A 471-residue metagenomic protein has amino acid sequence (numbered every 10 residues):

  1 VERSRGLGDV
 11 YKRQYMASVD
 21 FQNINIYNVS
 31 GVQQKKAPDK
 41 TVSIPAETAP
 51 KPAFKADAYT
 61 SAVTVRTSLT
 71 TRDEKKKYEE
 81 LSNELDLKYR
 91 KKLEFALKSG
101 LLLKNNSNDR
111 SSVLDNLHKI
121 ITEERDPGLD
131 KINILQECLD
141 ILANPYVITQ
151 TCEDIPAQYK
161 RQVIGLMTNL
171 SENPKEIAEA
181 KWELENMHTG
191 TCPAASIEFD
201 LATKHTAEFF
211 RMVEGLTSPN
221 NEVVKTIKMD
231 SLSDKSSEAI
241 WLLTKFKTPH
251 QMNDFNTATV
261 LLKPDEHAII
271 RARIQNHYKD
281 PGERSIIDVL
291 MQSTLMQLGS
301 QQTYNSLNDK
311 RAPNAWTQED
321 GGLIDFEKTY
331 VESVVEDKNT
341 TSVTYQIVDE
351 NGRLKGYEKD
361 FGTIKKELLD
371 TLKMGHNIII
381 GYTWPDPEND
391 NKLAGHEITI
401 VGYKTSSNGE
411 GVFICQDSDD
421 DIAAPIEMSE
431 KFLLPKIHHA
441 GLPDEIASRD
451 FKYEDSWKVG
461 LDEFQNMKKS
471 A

Functional and structural regions predicted by a protein language model:
V1-Q14: Single conserved hydrophobic/aromatic residue that forms the stacking wall/gate of nucleotide- or nucleobase-binding
Y15-N105, S111, D115-K119, L135-D140 (+1 more regions): Low-complexity, intrinsically disordered export/secretion signals at extreme N-termini
N23-E47, A56, L81, G321 (+1 more regions): Active-site signature of cysteine proteases
K88-D115, K119-P313, T317, I379 (+1 more regions): Active-site nucleophile-adjacent alpha helix/oxyanion-hole segment immediately C-terminal to the catalytic cysteine
